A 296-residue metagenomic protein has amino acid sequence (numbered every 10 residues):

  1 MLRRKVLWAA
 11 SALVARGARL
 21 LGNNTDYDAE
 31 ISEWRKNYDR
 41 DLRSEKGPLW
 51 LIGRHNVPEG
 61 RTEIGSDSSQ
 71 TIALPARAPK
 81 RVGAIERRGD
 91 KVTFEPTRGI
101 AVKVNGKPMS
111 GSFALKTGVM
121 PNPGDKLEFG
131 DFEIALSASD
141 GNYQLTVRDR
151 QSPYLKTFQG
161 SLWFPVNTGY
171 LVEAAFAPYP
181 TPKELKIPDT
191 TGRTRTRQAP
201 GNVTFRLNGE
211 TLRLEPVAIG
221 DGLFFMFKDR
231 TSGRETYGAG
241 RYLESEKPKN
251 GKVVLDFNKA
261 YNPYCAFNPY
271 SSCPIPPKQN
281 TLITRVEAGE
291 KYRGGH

Functional and structural regions predicted by a protein language model:
M1-A12: N-terminal secretory signal peptides and thylakoid transit peptides that target proteins across membranes
L21-H55: N-terminal pre-domain segments of enzymes
L51, N56-G124: Forkhead-associated
G83-R87, F132-A138, A174, L212-P216: Broad, structure-driven detector of short, well-ordered beta-strand segments within folded domains
G106-V119, T211-K259: An exposed acidic His-Trp-rich patch
F132-T194: Surface-exposed beta-loop interaction hotspot
G160, R230-E235, E246, K252-H296: Extended, aromatic/histidine-rich regions of cofactor-dependent oxidoreductases associated with respiratory
A175-T231, Y237: Flexible, glycine-rich surface segments
